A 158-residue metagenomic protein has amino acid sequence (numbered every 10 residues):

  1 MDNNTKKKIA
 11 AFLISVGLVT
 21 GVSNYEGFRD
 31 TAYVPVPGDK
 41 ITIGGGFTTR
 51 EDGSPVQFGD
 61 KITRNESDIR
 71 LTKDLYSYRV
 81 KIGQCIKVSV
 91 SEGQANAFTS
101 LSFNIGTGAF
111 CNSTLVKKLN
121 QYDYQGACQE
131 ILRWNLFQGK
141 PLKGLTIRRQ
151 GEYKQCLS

Functional and structural regions predicted by a protein language model:
M1-D39, F47-S54, I62-K73, R79 (+2 more regions): Long, amphipathic alpha-helical surface segments
E26, G44-G46, L101-F103: Active-site-proximal beta-strand/loop segments in catalytic clefts of secreted hydrolases
S77-A109: Active-site nucleophile-His-acid catalytic modules used for acyl/amide transfer and hydrolysis across diverse enzymes
